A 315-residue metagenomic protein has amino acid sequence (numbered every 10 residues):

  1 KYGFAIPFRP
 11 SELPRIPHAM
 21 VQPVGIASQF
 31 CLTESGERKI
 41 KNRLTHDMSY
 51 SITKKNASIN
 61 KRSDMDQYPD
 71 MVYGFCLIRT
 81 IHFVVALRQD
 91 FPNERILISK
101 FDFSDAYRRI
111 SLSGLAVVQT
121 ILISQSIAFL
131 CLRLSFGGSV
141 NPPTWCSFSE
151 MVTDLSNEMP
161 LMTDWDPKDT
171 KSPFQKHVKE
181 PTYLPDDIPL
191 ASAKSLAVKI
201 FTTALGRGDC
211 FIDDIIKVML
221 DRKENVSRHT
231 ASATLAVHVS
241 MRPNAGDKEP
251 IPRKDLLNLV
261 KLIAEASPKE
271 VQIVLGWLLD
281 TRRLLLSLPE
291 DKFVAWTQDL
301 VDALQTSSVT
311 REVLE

Functional and structural regions predicted by a protein language model:
K1-E315: Nucleic-acid-interacting cores, centered on viral/eukaryotic replication and modification enzymes
